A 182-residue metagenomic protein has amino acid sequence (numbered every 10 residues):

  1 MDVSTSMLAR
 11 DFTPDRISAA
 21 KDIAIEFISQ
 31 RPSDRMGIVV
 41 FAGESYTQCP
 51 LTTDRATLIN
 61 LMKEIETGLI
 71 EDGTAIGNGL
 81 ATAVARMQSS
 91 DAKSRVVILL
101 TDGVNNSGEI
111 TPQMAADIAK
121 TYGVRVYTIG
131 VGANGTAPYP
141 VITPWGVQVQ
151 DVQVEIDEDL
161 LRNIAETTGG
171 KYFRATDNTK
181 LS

Functional and structural regions predicted by a protein language model:
M1-R95, I110: Membrane-embedded segments
T5-S6, G43-T47, L69, G103-N106 (+2 more regions): Solvent-exposed loop/turn segments at secondary-structure junctions within structured extracellular/periplasmic domains
V39, I98, Y127-I129, F173: Hydrophobic/aromatic beta-strand patches that form the interior of the parallel beta-sheet core in alpha/beta enzyme
T53, T74-A75, I156, T176-K180: Short beta->alpha linker loops
E71-T74, S94-V96, G103-N163, T167: VWA/integrin I-like adhesion module and closely mimicked acidic/polar interface patches used
G79-S90, W145, R174-L181: Short secondary-structure transition/capping segments
D159-S182: Extended, hydrophilic extramembrane loops/domains of integral membrane proteins
